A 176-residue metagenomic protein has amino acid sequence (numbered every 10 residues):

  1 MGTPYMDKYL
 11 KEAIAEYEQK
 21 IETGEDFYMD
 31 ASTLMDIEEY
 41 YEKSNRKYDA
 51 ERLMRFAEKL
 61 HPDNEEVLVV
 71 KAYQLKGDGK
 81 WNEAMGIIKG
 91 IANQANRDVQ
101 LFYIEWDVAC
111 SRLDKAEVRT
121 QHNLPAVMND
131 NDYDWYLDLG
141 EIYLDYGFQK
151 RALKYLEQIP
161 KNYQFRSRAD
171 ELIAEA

Functional and structural regions predicted by a protein language model:
E18, E22, R55, K89 (+2 more regions): Alpha-solenoid helical repeat scaffolds
S32, E65-E66, D98-Q100, D132-D134 (+1 more regions): Start-of-helix register in tetratricopeptide repeats
D36-I37, K71, Y103-E105, D138-L139 (+1 more regions): Structural register within alpha-helical repeat arrays
E39-Y40, Q74, W106-A109, I142 (+1 more regions): Residue-level signature for tetratricopeptide repeat
S44, D78, C110-R112, Y146: Structural motif corresponding to the intra-repeat A-B loop/turn of tetratricopeptide repeats
K47, W81, L113-K115, Q149: TPR-repeat structural position
A50, A84, A116-V118, A152: Single-residue signature of alpha-solenoid repeat helices
P62, A95-N96, M128-D130, Y163-Q164: Short coil turns that delineate tetratricopeptide repeat
